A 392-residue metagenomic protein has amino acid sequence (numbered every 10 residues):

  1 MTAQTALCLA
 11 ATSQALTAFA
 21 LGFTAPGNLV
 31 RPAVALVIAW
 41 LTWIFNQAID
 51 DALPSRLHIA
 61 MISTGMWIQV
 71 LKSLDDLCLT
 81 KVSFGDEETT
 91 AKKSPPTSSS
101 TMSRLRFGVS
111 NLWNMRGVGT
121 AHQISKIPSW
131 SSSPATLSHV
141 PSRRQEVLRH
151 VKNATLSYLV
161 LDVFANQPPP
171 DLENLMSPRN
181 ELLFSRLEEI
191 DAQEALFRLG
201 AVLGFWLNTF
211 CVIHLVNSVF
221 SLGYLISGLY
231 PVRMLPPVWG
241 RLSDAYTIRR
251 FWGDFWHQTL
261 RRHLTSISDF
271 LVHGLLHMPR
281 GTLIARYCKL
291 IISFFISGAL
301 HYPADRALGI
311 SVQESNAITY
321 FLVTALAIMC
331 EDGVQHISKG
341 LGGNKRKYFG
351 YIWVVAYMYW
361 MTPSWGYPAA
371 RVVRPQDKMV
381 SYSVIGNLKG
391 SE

Functional and structural regions predicted by a protein language model:
M1-C8, F19-A33, F45-M61, N166-L183 (+4 more regions): Membrane-lumen (extracellular) interface motif
M1-T5, N111-N114, V118-P128, F255-V272 (+1 more regions): Short, charged cytosolic
T2-A11, G27-I38, S55-I68, Q145-Y158 (+4 more regions): Transmembrane alpha-helices of multi-pass eukaryotic membrane proteins
A10-T24, I38-D51, W67-L79, S157-P169 (+6 more regions): Membrane-embedded alpha-helices of multi-pass membrane proteins, especially ion channels and transporters
W40-W43, W67, G108, W113 (+8 more regions): A residue-identity detector for tryptophan
D51-R198, V202-F220, S227-W239, S243-Y246: Intramembrane catalytic core of multi-pass membrane enzymes that act on lipidic substrates
L77, L271-L275, G333, I337: Solvent-exposed amphipathic alpha-helical surface segments
L225-R306, G343-E392: Membrane-interfacial catalytic/cofactor-binding modules of polytopic membrane enzymes
